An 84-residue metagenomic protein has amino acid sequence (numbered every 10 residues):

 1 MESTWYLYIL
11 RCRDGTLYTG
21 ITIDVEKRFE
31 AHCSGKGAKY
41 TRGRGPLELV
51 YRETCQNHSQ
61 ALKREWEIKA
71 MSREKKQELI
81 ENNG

Functional and structural regions predicted by a protein language model:
M1-G84: GIY-YIG nuclease catalytic motif and its immediate N-terminal context
